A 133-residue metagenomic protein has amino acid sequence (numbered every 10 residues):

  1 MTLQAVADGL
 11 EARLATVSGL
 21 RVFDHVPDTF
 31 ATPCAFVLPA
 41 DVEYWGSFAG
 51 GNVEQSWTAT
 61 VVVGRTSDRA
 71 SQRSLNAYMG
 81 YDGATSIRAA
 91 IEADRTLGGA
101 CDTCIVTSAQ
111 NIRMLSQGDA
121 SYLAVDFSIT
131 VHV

Functional and structural regions predicted by a protein language model:
M1-F30, D41-V133: Charged, amphipathic alpha-helical segments and their flanking helix caps
V37: Two-metal-ion RNase H-like nuclease active-site motif
